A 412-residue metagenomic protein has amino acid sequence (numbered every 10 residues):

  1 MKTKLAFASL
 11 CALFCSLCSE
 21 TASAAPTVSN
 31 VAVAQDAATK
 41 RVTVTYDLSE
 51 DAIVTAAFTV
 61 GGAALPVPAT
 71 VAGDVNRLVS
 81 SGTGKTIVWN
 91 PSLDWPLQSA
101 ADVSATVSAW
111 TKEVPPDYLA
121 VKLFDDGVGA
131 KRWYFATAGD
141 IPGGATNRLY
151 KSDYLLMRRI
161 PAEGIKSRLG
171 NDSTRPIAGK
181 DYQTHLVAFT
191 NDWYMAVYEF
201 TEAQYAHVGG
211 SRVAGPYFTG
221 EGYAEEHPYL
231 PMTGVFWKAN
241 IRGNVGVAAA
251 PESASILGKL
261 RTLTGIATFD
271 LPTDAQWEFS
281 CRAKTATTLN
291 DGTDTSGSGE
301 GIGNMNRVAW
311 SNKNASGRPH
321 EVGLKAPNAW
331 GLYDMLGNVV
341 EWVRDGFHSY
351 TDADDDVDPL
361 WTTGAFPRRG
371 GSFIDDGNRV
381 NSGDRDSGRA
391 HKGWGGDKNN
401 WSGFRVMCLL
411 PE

Functional and structural regions predicted by a protein language model:
M1-K4: Positively charged n-region of N-terminal signal peptides that target proteins for export
A8-L17: Bacterial N-terminal signal peptides
S23-P115: Long, compositionally biased, intrinsically disordered segments
V54-A56, E202, F404: Short beta-strand elements bearing conserved aromatic residues within extracellular beta-rich modules
D94-W95, I165, D172, F200 (+6 more regions): Acidic glycine-/aspartate-rich tracts in secreted/extracellular proteins
P115-Y150: N-terminal module-boundary/linker segments of secreted carbohydrate-active enzymes
A138-D140, G144-L155, I177-A214, G220-T287 (+2 more regions): Short aromatic-cysteine micro-motif
Y182-Q183, T293-T295, M335-E412: Surface-exposed recognition segments
